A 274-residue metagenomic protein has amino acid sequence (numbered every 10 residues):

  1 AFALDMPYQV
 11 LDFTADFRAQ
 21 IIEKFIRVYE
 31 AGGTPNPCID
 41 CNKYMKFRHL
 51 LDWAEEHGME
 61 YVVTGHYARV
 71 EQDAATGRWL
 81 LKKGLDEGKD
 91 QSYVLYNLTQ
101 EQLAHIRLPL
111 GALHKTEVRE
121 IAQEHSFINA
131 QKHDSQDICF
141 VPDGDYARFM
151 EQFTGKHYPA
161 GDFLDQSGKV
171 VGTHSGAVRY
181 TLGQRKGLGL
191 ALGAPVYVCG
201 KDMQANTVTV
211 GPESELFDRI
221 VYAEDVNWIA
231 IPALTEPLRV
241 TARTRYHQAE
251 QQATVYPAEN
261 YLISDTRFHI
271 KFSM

Functional and structural regions predicted by a protein language model:
A1-Q131, C139, G144-P159, S214 (+1 more regions): Core alpha/beta nucleotide-donor-binding catalytic domains of modification enzymes
E55-E56, V170-T173, L234, V255-A258: Solvent-exposed, well-ordered amphipathic alpha-helical segments that flank/support binding or catalytic loops
T76, D90, Y158, G193-V196 (+2 more regions): Short beta-strand-initiation
L81, A160-F163, V240-A242: Short polybasic amphipathic segments
L85, L164-S167, T244-Y246: Short acidic, glycine-rich loop/turn motifs
G111, T116-A230: Anionic-ligand-binding alpha/beta catalytic cores of soluble enzymes and soluble regulatory domains that recognize
A194, D202-M274: Basic, glycine-rich polyanion-binding accessory segments appended to enzymes
